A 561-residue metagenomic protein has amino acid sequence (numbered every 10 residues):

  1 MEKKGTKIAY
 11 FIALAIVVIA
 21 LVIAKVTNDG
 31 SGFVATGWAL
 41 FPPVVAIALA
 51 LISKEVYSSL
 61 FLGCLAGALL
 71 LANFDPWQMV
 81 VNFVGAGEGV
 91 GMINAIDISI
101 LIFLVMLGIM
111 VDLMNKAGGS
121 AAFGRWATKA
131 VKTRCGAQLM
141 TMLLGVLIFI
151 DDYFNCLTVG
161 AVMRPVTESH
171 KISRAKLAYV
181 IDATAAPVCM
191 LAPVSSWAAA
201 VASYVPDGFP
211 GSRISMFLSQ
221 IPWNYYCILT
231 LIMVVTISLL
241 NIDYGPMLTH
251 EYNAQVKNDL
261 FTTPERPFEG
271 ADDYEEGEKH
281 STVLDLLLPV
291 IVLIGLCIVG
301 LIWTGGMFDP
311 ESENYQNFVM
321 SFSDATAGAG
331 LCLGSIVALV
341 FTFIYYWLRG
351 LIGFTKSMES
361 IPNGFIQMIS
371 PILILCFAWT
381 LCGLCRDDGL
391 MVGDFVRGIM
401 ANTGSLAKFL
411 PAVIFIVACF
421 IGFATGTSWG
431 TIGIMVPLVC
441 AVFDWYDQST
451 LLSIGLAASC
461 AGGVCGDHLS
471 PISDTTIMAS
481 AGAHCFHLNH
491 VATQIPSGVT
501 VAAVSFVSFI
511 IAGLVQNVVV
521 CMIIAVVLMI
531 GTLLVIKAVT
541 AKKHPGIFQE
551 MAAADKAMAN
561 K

Functional and structural regions predicted by a protein language model:
M1-A13, E278-L286: N-terminal membrane topogenic signal
Y10-A24, P42-I52, G63-L70, F103-D112 (+13 more regions): Hydrophobic core segments of alpha-helical transmembrane domains in multi-pass membrane transport and ion-translocation
Y10-V17, N115, S169-H170, I369-L381 (+3 more regions): C-terminal transmembrane helix pair
T27-I109, A122, W126, A130 (+3 more regions): Hydrophobic transmembrane alpha-helices of multi-pass solute/ion transporters
F74-A178, L351-Q448: Membrane-embedded alpha-helical segments and adjacent helix-loop junctions characteristic of multi-pass solute
W77-G85, V194-Y226, V234, E313-F318 (+2 more regions): Transmembrane alpha-helical segments and their short flanking loops that form helix-hairpins/helix-helix interfaces
R134-I148, I172-W197, G211-I232, M247-H250 (+4 more regions): Alpha-helical transmembrane segments of multi-pass membrane proteins
T230-F322, V340-S360, N489-I495, V526-K561: Long, contiguous bundles of hydrophobic transmembrane helices that form the permeation core of multi-pass
